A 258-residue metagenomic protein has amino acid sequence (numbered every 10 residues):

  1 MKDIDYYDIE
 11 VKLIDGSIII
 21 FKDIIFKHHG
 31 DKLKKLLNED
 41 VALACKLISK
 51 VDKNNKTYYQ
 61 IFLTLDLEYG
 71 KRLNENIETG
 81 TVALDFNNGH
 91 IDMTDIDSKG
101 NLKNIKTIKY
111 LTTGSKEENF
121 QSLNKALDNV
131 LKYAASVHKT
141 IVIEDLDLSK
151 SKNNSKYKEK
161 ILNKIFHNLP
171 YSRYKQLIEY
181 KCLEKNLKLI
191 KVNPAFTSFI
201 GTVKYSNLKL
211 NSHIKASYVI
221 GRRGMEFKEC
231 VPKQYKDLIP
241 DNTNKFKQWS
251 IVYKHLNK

Functional and structural regions predicted by a protein language model:
M1-G80, G89: Extended, charged alpha/beta regions that create polyanion-binding interfaces
I61-K258: Positively charged, helix-rich recognition surfaces that bind polyanionic ligands
